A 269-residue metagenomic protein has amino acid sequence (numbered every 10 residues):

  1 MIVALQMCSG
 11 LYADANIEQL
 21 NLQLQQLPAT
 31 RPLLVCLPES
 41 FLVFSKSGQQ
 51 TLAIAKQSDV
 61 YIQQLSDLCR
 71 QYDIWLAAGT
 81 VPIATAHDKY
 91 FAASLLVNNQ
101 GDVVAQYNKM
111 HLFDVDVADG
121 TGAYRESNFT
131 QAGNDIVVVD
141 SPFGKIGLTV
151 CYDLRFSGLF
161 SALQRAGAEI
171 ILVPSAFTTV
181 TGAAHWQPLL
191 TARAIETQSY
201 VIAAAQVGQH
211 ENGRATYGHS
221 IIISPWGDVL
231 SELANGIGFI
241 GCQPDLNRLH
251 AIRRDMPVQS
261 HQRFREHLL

Functional and structural regions predicted by a protein language model:
M1-A4: Extreme N-terminal starter segment of soluble prokaryotic enzymes
Q6-A13: Short polar catalytic/cofactor-binding loops
A15-Q25, R155-S161: Short, acidic/polar
N21-Q100, Q106, V115, F177-R193 (+1 more regions): Cys-nucleophile CN-hydrolase/nitrilase-fold catalytic domain and related Cys-dependent amidase chemistry that acts on
Q57-A77, K145, L154-I240: CN hydrolase (nitrilase-like) catalytic-core segments centered on the catalytic cysteine and neighboring Lys/Glu
A78, A93-L96, V137-V139, S220-I222 (+1 more regions): Short beta-strand scaffold segments in enzyme catalytic cores
A86-A166, T179-T181, P188, R254-V258: Active-site catalytic loop in hydrolytic enzyme cores
L249-L269: A conserved C-terminal secondary-structure "cap"
